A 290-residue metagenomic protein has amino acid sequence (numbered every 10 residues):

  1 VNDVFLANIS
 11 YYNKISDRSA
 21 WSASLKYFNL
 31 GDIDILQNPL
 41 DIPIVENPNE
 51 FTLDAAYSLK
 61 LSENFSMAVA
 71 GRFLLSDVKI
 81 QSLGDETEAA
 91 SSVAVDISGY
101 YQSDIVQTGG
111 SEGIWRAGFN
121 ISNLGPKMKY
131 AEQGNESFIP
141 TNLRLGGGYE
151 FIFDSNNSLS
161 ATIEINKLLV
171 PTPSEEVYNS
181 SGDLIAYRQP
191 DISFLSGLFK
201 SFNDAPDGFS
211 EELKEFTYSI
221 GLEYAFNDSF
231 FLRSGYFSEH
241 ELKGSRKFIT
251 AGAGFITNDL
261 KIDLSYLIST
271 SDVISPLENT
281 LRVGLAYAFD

Functional and structural regions predicted by a protein language model:
V1-D290: Subset of outer-membrane beta-barrel
